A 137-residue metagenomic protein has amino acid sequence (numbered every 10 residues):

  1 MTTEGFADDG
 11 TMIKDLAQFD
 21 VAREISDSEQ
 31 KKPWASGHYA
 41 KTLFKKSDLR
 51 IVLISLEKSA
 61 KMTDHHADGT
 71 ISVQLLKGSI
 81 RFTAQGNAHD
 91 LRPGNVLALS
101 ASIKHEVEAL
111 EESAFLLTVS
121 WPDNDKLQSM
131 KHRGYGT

Functional and structural regions predicted by a protein language model:
M1-D48, T83, H132-T137: A short, N-terminal "cap"/entry segment at the start of jelly-roll beta-barrel domains of the cupin/DSBH fold
F6, L110-T137: Double-stranded beta-helix
S36-H38, R50-A67: Conserved short histidine dyad/triad with adjacent acidic residue
L53, L76-K77, R92-P93, E111: A cytosolic small-molecule/anion-sensing beta-strand core signal
E57-S59, G94, S102, E112: Tight coil/turn sites that cap or link beta-strands
M62-D64, F82-T83, L99, K104-L110: Short beta-strand His + acidic residue motifs that chelate non-heme Fe in jelly-roll/DSBH and cupin folds
G69-R81, Q85: Glycine- and acidic-residue-biased ligand/ion/polar-headgroup-sensing regions
Q85-A101: Short acidic-glycine-tyrosine-enriched beta hairpin
